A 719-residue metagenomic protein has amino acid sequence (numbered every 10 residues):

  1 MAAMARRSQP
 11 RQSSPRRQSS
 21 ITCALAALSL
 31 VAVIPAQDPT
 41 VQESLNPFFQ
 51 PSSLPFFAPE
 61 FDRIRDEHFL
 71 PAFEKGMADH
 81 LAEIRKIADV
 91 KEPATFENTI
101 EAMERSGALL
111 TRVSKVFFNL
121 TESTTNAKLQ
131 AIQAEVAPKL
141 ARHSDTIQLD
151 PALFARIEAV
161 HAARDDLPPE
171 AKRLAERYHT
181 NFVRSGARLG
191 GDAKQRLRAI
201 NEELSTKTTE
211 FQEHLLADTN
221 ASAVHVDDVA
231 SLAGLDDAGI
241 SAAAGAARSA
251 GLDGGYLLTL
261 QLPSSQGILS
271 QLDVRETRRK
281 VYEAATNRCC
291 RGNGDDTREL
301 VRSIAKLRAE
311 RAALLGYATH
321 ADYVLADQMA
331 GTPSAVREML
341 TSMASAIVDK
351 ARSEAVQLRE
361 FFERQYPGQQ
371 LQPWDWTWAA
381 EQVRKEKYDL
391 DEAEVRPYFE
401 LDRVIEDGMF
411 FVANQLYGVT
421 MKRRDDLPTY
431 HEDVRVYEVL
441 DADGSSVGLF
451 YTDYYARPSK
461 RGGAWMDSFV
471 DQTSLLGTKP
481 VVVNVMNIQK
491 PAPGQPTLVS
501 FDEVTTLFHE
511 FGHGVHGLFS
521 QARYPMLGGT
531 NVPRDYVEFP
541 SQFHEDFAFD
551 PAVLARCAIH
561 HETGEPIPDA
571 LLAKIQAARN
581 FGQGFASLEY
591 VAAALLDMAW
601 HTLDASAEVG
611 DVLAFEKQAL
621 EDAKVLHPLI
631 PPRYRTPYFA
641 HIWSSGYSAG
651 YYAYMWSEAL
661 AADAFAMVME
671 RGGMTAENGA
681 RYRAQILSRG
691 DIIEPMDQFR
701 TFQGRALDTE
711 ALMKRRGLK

Functional and structural regions predicted by a protein language model:
M1-R17: N-terminal secretory signal peptides that target proteins for export/translocation
T22-A32: Bacterial N-terminal signal peptides
D38-D236, S241, V668: N-terminal helix-rich structural modules
V41-R65, K75, G234, G255-L257 (+10 more regions): C-terminal, non-catalytic "cap/extension" segments appended to globular domains
S53-H68, V116-V136, I157-A199, T259-E299 (+7 more regions): Short His/Asp/Glu-rich catalytic/ion-coordination signatures at enzyme active sites or charged loops
K86-K91, T95, H320, R423-D426 (+2 more regions): Surface-exposed patches in mature extracellular/periplasmic domains of secreted proteins
L174, T206, E213, D218-T259 (+7 more regions): Active-site-proximal, well-structured secondary-structure segments within enzyme catalytic domains
Q489-F508: Short pre-active-site segment immediately N-terminal to the catalytic Zn-binding motif
